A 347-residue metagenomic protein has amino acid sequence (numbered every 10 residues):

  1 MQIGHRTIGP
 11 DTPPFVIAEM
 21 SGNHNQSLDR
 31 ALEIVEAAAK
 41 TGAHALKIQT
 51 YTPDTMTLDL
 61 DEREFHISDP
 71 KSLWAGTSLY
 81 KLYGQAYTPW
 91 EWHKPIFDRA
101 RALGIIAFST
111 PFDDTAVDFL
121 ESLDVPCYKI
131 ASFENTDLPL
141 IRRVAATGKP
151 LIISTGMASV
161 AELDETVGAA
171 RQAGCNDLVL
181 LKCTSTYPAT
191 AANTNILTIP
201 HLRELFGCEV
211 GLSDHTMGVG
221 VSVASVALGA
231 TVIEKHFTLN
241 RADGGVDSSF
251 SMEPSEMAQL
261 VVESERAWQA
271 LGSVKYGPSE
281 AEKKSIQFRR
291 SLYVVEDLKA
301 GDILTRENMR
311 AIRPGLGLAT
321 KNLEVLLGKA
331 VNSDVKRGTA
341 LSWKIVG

Functional and structural regions predicted by a protein language model:
M1-G347: Catalytic cores and adjacent flexible loops of soluble metabolic enzymes that perform enolate/carbanion chemistry on
